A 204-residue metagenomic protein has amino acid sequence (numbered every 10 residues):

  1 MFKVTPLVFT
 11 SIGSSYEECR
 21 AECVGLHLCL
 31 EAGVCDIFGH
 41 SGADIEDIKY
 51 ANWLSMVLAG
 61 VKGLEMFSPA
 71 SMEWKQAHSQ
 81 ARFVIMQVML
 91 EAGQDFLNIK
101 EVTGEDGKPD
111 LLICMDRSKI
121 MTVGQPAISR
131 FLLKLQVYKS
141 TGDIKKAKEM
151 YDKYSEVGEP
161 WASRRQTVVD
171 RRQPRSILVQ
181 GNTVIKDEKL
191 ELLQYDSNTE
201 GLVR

Functional and structural regions predicted by a protein language model:
M1-C19: Post-HEXXH active-site segment of zinc metalloproteases
S14-Y16, L26-L135: Long, well-structured alpha-helical subdomains associated with metal-dependent extracellular/ecto-lumenal hydrolases
K100-R204: Non-catalytic terminal regions of proteins
